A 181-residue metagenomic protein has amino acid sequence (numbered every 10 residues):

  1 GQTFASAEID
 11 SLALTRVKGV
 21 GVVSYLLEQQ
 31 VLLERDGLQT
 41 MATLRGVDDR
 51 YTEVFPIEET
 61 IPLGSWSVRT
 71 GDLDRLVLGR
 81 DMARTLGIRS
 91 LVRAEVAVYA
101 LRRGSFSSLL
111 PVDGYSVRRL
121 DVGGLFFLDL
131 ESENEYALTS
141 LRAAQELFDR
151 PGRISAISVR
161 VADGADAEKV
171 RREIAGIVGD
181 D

Functional and structural regions predicted by a protein language model:
G1-T43, D49-E53, E59-D72, R84 (+1 more regions): Hydrophobic, regular-secondary-structure patches
Q2-I9, E34-D36, M41, T52-I57 (+6 more regions): Solvent-exposed, non-transmembrane alpha-helical starts
K18, G37-A42, G71-R75, L91-R93 (+4 more regions): Extracytoplasmic
V47, L78, T139: A conserved hydrophobic position in a structured secondary element of the catalytic/binding core that shapes
P56, L78-R93: Short, solvent-exposed hinge/capping segments at secondary-structure junctions
S90-R103: Short coil-to-beta transition motif at edge beta-strands of beta-rich domains
L101-F106, L110-D181: Mechanotransmission and gating elements of multispan inner-membrane complexes involved in transport and envelope
